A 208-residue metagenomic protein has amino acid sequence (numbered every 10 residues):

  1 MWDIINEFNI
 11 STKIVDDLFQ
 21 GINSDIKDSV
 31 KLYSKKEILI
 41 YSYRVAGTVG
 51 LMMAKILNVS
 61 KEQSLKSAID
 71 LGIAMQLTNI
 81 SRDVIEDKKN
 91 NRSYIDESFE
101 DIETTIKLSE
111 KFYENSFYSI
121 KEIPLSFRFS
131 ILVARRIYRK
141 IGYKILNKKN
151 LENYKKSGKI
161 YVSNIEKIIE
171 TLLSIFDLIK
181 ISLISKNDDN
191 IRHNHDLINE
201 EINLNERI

Functional and structural regions predicted by a protein language model:
M1-A74, S81, I85-I208: Catalytic cores of Mg2+-dependent Asp-rich isoprenoid enzymes
